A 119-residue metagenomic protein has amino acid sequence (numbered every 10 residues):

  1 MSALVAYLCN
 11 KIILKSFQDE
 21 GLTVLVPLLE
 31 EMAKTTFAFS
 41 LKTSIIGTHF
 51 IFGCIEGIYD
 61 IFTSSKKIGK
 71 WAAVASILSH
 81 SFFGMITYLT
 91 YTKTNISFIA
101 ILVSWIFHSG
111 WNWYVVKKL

Functional and structural regions predicted by a protein language model:
M1-L119: Hydrophobic alpha-helical segments at protein termini of multi-pass membrane proteins
